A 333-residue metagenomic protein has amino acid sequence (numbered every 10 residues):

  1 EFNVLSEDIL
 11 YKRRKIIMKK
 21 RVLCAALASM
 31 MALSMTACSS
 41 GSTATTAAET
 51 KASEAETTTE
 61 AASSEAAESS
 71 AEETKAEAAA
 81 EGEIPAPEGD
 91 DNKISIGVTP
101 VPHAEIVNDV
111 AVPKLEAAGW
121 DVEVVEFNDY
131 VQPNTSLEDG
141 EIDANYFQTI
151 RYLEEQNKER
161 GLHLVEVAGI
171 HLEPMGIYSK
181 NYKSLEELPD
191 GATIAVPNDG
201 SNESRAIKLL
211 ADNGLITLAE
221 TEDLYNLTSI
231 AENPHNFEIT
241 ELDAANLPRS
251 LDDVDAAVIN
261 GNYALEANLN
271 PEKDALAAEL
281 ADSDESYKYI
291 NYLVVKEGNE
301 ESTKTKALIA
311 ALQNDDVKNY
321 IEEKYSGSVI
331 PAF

Functional and structural regions predicted by a protein language model:
M18-G41: Sec-dependent N-terminal signal peptides of Gram-positive bacterial secreted proteins and lipoproteins
A37-A52, E65: Bacterial lipoprotein signal-peptidase II cleavage site
S64, A76-E77, G82, K93 (+1 more regions): Short, polar/charged alpha-helical segment
G82-I84, V167-I216, K318: A conserved helix-loop-strand patch within extracytoplasmic ligand-binding domains of the periplasmic binding
V124-T135, E222-R249: Short helix-initiation/N-cap motifs at beta->coil->alpha
E155-V167, N181-Y182, V258, A267-L280: Ligand-binding "clamshell"
P174-E186, Y289-S302: A bilobed periplasmic-binding-protein/Venus flytrap-type ligand-binding module shared by bacterial periplasmic
N202-A211, L312-A332: Periplasmic-binding protein-like
